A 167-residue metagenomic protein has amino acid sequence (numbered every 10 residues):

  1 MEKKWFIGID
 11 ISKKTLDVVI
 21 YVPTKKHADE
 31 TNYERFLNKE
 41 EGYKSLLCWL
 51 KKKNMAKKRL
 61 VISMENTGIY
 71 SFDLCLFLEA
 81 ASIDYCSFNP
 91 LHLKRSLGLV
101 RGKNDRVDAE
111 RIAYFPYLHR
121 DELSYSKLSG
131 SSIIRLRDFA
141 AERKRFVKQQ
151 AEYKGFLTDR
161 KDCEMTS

Functional and structural regions predicted by a protein language model:
M1-P23, I112: Gly/Thr-rich phosphate-binding beta-strand-loop-beta motif of the actin/hexokinase/Hsp70
K13, G68, H92: Short, glycine/acidic-enriched loop or turn micro-motifs at the edges of active sites
K25-V61: Nucleic-acid-processing active sites and adjacent nucleic-acid-binding tracks, predominantly divalent metal-dependent
Y43, S71, A109-E110: A general structural signal for well-ordered alpha-helical segments in protein cores
S63-D73: Acidic, metal-coordinating catalytic cores used for nucleic-acid/nucleotide bond scission and strand-transfer chemistry
L76, S87-S167: Long, charge-rich intrinsically disordered scaffolds of nucleic-acid metabolism proteins
D84: Residue-level detector of anion-binding/catalytic polar loops
